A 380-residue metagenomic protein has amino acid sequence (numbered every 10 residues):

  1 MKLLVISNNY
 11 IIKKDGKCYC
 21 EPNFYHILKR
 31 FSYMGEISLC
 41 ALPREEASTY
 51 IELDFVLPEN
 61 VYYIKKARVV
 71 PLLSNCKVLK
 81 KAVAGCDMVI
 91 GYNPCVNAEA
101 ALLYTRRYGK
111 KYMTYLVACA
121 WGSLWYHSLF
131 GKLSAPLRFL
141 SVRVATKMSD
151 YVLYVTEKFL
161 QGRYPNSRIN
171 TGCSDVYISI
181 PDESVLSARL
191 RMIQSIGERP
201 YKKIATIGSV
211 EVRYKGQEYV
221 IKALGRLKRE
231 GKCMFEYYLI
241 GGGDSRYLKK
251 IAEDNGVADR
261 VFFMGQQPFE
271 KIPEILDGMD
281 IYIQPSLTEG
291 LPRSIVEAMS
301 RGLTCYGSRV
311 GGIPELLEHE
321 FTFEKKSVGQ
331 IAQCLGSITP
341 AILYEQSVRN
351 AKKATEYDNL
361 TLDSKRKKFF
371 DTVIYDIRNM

Functional and structural regions predicted by a protein language model:
P43, A135, F139-L190: A short, active-site helix/loop in glycosyltransferases that binds the activated sugar's phosphate group
I207-V212, E236-K249, G265-Q266: Glycosyltransferase donor-sugar binding loop
E211-K228: A conserved mid-protein helix/loop that constitutes part of the nucleotide-sugar donor-binding site
K249-Q267: Nucleotide-activated donor-binding/catalytic signature segment of Leloir-type glycosyltransferases, i.e., the conserved
P285-L287: Aromatic "clamp/platform" in nucleotide-sugar-dependent glycosyltransferases that forms part of the donor/acceptor
I295, L303-G307: Short hydrophobic beta-strand element within catalytic cores of glycosyltransferases and related nucleotide-activated
E320-G329, G336-I342: Conserved acidic donor-binding segment of nucleotide-sugar-dependent glycosyltransferases
A341-N379: A charged, aromatic-enriched C-terminal amphipathic alpha-helix characteristic of glycosyltransferases across folds
